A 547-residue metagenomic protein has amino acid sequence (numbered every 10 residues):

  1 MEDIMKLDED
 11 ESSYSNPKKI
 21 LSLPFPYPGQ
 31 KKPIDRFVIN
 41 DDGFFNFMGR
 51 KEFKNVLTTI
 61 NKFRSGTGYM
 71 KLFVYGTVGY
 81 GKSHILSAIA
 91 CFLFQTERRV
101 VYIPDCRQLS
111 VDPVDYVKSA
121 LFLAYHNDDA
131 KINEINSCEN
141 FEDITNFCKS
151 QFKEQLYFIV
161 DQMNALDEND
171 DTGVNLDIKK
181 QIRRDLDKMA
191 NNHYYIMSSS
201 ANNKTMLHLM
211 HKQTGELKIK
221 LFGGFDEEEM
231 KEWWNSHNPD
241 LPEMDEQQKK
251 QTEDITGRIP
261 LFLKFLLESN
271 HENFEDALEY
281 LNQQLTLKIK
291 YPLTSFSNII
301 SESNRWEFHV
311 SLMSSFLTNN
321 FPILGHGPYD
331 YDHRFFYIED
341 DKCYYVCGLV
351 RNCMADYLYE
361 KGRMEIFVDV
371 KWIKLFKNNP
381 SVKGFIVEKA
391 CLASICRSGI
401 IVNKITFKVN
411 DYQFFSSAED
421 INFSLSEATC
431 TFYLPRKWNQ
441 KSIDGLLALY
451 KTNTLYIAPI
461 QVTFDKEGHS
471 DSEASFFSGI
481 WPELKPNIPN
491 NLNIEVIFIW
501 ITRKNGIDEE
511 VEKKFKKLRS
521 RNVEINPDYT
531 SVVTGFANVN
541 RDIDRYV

Functional and structural regions predicted by a protein language model:
M1-I20, G29-I34, H84-L86, V100 (+9 more regions): C-terminal leucine-rich, beta-strand-based interaction scaffolds used for sensing/assembly
F25-K32, I39-F63: N-terminal pre-P-loop "Q-motif" helix
G66-F92: Walker A/P-loop nucleotide-binding motif
L109-I135: Conserved NTP-binding/hydrolysis module of P-loop NTPases
N127-K179, Y194, T463-G468: Conserved P-loop NTPase "ATPase switch" module shared by AAA+ and STAND
V160, N164-K212, K218-F222: Sensor-1/coupling segment of RecA-like P-loop NTPase cores
L209-R258, L266: Conserved small helical "lid"/interfacial subdomain of P-loop NTPases
Q440, A458-N540: Catalytic cores of nucleic-acid endonucleases
